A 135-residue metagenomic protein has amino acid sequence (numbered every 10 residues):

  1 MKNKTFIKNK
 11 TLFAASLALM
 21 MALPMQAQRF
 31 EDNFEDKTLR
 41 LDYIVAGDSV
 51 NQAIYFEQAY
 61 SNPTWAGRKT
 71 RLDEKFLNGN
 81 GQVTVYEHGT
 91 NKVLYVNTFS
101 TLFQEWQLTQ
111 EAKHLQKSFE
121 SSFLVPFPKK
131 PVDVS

Functional and structural regions predicted by a protein language model:
K2-F13: Bacterial N-terminal signal peptides that target proteins for export
L12-A15, N80: Intrinsically disordered, low-complexity segments enriched in Ser/Pro/Gly/Ala and basic residues
A14-A22: Bacterial N-terminal signal peptides
M25-A27: Boundary at the C-terminal end of the N-terminal hydrophobic targeting segment
N33-S135: Beta-strand-enriched, solvent-exposed domains that form extended recognition/catalytic surfaces
